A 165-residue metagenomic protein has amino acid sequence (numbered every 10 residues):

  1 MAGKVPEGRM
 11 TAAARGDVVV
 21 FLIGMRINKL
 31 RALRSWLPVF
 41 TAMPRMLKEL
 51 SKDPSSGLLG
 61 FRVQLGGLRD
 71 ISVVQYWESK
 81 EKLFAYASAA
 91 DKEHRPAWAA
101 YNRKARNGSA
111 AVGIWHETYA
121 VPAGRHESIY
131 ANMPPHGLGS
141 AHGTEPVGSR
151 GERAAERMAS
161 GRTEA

Functional and structural regions predicted by a protein language model:
M1-D70, K82-A85, S109-A165: Short S/T/G/P-rich N-terminal loop/turn motif that feeds into the first structured element of a domain
Y76-E78: Tryptophan-centric aromatic hotspots in well-structured domains and transmembrane helices
K80-G113: An amphipathic, aromatic/His-enriched active-site/gating alpha helix that lines ligand/cofactor pockets
